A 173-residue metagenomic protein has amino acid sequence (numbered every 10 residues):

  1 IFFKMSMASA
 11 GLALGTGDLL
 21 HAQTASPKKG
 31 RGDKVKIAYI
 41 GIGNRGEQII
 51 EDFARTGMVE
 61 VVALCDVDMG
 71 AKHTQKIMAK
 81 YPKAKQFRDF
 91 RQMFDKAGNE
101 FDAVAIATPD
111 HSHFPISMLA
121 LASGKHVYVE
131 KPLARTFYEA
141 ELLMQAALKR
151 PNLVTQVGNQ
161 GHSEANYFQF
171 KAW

Functional and structural regions predicted by a protein language model:
I1-H126, E141-V154: N-terminal glycine-/serine-/threonine-rich beta1-alpha1-beta2 phosphate-ribose binding loop of Rossmann-like
H126, A134-W173: A contiguous active-site-proximal alpha/beta segment in oxidoreductase catalytic domains
K131: Short basic (Lys/Arg) and small-residue
